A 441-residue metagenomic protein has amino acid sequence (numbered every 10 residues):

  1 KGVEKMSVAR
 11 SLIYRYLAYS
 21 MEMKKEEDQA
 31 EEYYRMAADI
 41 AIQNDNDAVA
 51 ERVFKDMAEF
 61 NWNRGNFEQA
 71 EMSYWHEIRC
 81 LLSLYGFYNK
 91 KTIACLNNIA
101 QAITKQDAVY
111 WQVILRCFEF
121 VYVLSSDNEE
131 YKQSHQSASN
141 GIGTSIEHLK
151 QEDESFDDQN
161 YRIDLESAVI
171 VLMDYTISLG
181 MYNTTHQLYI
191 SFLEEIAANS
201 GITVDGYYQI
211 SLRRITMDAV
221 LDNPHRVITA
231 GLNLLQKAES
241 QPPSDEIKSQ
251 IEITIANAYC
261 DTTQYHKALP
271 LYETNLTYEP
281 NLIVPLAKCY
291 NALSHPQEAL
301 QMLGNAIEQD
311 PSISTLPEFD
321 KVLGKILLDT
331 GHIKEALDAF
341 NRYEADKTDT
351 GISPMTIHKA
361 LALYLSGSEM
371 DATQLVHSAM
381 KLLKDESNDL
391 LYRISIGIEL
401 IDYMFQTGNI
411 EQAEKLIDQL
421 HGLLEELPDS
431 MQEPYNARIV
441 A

Functional and structural regions predicted by a protein language model:
K1, A38-D39, I78-S83, F118-V123 (+9 more regions): Amphipathic alpha-helical segments of tetratricopeptide repeats
V3-R10, D45-E51, Y85-I93, S126-K132 (+8 more regions): Helix N-cap/loop-to-helix boundary motif
A9, Y16, V49, D56 (+15 more regions): "A position-specific structural signal for the A-helix of alpha-solenoid helical repeats
L12, R52, M72, K91-A94 (+12 more regions): Residue register of alpha-helical TPR repeats
M21, A41, F54, N61 (+9 more regions): Residue at a conserved register position within TPR or TPR-like alpha-solenoid repeats
K24, N44, R64, Q106 (+7 more regions): Structural motif corresponding to the intra-repeat A-B loop/turn of tetratricopeptide repeats
